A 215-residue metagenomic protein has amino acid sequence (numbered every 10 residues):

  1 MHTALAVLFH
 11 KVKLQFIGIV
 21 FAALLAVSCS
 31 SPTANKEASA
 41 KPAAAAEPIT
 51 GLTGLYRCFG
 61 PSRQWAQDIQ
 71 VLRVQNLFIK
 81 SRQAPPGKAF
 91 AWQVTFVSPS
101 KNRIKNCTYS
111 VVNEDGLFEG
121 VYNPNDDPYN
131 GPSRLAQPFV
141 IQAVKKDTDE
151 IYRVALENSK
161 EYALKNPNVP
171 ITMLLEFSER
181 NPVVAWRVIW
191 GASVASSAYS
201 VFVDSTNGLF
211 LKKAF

Functional and structural regions predicted by a protein language model:
M1-V27: Sec-dependent bacterial lipoprotein signal peptides
C29-F215: Long, terminal "pre-/pro-" and other extracytoplasmic accessory regions that lie outside the mature folded/catalytic
